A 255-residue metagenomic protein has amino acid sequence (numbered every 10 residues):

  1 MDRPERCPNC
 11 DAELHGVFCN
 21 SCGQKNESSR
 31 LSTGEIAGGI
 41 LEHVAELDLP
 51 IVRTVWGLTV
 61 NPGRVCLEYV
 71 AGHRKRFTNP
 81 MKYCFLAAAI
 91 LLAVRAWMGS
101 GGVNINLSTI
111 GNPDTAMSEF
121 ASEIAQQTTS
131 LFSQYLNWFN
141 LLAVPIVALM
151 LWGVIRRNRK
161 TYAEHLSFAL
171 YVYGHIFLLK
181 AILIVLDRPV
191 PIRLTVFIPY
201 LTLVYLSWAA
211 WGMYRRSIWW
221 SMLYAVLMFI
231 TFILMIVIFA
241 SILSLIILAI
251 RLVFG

Functional and structural regions predicted by a protein language model:
M1-G255: Membrane-proximal intrinsically disordered regions of secretory-pathway and membrane-system proteins
